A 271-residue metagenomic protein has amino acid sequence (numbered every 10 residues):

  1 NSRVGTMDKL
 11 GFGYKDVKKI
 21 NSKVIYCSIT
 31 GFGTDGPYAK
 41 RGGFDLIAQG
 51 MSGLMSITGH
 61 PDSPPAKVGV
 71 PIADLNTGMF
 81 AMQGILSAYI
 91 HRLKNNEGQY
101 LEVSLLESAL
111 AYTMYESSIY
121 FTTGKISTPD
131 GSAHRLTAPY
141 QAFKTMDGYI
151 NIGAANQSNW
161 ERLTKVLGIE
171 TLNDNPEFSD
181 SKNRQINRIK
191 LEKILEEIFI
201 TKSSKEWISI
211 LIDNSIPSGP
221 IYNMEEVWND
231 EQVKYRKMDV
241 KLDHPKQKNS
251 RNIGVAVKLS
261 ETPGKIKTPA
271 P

Functional and structural regions predicted by a protein language model:
T6-I150, A154-S158: Active-site-adjacent "lid/gating" segments in soluble enzymes
Y120-S127, D230-H244: Short, surface-exposed loop/helix-turn segments at secondary-structure junctions that function as lids/hinges flanking
A138-N214, S218: Aromatic-enriched alpha-helical interface/lid elements that frame and gate functional surfaces
Q157-S158, E226, G264: Short, glycine-/Ser/Thr-/acidic-enriched flexible segments
I212-R236: Conserved PLP cofactor-binding pocket of PLP-dependent enzymes
D243-P271: Flexible, small-/acidic-enriched active-site or ligand-binding loops
